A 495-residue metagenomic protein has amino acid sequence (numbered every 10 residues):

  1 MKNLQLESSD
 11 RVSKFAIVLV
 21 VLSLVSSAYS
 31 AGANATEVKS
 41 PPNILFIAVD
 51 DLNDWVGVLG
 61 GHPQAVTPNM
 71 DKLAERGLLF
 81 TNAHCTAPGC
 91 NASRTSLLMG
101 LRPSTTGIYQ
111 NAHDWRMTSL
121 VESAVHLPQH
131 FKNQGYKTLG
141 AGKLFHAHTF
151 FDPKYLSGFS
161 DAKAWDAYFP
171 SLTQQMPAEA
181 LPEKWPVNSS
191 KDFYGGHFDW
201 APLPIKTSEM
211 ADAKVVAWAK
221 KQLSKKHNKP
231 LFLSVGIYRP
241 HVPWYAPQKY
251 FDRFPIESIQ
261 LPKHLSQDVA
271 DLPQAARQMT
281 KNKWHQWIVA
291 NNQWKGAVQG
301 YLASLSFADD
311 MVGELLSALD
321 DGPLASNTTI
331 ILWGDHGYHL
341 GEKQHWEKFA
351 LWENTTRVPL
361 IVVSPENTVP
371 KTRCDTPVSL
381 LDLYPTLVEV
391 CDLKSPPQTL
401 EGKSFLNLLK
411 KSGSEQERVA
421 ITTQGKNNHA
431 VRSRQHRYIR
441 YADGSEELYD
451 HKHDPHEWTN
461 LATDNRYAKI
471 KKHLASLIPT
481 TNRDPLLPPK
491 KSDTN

Functional and structural regions predicted by a protein language model:
M1-K2, N495: Accessible peptide chain termini
K2-V18: Bacterial N-terminal signal peptides that target proteins for export
F15-S27: Bacterial N-terminal signal peptides
N34-Y441, S445-E446, P455-T480, L486-N495: Formylglycine-dependent sulfatase
